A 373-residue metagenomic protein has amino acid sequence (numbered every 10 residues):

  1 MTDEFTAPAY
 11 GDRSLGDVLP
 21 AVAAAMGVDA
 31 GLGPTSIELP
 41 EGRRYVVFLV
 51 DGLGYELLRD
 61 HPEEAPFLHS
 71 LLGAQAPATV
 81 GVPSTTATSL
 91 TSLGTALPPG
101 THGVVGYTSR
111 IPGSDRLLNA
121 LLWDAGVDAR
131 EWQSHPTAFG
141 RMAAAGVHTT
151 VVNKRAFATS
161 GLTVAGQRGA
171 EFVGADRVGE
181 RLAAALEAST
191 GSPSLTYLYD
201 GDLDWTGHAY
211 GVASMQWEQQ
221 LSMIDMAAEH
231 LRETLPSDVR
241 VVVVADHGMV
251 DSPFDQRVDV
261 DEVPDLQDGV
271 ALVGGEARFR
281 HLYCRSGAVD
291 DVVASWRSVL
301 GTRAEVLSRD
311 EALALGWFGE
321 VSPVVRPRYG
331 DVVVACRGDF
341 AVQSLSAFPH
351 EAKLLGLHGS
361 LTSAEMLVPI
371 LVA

Functional and structural regions predicted by a protein language model:
M1-A373: Feature captures the catalytic ectodomains and active-site-proximal regions of enzymes that hydrolyze or transfer
